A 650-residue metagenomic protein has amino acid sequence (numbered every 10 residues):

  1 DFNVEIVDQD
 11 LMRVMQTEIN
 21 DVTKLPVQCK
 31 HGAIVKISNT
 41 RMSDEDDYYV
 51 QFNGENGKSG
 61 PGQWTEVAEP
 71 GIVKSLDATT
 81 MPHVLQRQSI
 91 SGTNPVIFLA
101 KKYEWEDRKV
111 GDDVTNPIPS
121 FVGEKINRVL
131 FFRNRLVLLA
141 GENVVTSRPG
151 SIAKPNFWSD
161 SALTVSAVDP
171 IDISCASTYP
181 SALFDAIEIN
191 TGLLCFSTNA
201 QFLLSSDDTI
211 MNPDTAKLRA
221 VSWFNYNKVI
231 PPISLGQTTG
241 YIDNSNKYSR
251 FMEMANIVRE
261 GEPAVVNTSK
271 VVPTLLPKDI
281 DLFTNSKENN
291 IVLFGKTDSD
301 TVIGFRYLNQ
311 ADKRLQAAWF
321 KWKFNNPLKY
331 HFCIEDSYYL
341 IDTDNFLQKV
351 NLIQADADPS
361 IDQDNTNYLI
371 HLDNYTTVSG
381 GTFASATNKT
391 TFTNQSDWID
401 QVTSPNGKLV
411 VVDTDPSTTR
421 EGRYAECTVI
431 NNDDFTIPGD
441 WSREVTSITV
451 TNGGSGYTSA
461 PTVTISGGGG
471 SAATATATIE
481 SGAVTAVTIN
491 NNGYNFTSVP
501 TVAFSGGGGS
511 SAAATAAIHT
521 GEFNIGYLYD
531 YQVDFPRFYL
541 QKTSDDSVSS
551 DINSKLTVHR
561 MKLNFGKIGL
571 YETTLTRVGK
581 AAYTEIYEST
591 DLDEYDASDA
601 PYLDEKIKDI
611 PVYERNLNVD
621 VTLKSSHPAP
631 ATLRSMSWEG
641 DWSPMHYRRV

Functional and structural regions predicted by a protein language model:
D1, A33-G57, W64-S75, M81 (+4 more regions): Ser/Thr/Gly-rich low-complexity blocks that favor extended beta-strand/coil architectures
D1-S120: Long, charge-dense tracts
V4, T40, V84-Q86, V129 (+7 more regions): Short, exposed beta-strand/loop patches in secreted or surface proteins that constitute
D44, E55-A78, P95-A100, W105-D107 (+8 more regions): Tryptophan-centered short beta-strand motifs
T65-V73, G92-Y103, D107, P438-S442 (+4 more regions): Surface-exposed interaction regions enriched in Ser/Thr/Asp/Glu that occur as long low-complexity tracts or repetitive
E104-N134, L139-N290, F294-F332: Beta-propeller and closely related beta-pinwheel folds
K247-S442, H519-V650: Beta-sheet repeat architectures centered on beta-propellers
F383, D440-H519: Conserved, function-critical positions that sit in or immediately flank catalytic and ligand-binding motifs
